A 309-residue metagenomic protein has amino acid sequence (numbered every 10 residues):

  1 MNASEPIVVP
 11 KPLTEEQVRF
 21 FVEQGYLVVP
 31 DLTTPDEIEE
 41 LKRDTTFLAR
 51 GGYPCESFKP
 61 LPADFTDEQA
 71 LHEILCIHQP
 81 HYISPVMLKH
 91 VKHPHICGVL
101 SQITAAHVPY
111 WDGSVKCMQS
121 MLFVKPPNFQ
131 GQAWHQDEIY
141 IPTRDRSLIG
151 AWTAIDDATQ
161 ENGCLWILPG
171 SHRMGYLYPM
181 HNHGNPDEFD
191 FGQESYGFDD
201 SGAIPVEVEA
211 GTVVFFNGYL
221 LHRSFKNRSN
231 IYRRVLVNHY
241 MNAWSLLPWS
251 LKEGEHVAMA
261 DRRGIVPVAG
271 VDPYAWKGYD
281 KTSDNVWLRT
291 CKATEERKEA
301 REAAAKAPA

Functional and structural regions predicted by a protein language model:
M1-E23, P30-W134, Y140-P142, M180: Non-heme Fe(II)-dependent double-stranded beta-helix
A3-P6, V213, Y219-A309: Non-heme Fe(II)/2-oxoglutarate
R19, A158-L221: Double-stranded beta-helix
D36, T159, M174, N242-W244: Feature marks short, surface-exposed loop/turn motifs that line or immediately flank catalytic pockets and channel
Q119-M121, Q136, T153-D157, P169: Short, structured patches in soluble enzyme cores that scaffold and shape functional sites
Q136, E188-G202, Y232, S250-A258: Short, surface-exposed loop/helix-turn segments at secondary-structure junctions that function as lids/hinges flanking
D137-L148, S201-G202, V208, I231-Y232: A short beta-loop-beta micro-motif enriched in histidine and acidic residues
P142-Q160, E207-V208, F215, H239-N242: Short, conserved beta-strand element in jelly-roll/cupin
